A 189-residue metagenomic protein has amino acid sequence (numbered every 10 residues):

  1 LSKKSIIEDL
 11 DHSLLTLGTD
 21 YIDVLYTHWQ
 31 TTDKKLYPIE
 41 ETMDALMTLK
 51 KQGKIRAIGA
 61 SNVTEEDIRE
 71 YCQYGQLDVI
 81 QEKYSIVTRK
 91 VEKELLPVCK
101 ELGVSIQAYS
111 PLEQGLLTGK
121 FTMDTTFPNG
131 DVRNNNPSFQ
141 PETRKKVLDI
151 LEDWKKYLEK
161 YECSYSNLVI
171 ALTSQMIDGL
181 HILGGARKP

Functional and structural regions predicted by a protein language model:
L1-K3, H28-W29: Structural motif corresponding to the early beta-alpha repeats
S2-L17, T64-E70: Short, acidic/polar
D9, L25, A171-L172: Generic alpha-helical secondary-structure signal
L14-D33: Active-site groove signature of glycoside hydrolases
Q30-P189: Beta/alpha (TIM)-barrel catalytic core signal, keyed to glycine-rich beta->alpha loops juxtaposed to Asp/Glu that bind
